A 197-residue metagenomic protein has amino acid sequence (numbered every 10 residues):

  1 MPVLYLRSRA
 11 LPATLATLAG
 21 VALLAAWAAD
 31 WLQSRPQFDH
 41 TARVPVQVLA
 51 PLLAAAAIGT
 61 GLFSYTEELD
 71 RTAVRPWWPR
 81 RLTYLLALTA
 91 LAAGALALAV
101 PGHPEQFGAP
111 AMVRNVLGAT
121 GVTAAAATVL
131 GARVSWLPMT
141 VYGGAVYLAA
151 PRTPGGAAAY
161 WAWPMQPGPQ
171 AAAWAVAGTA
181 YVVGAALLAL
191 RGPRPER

Functional and structural regions predicted by a protein language model:
M1-R43, T128, V141-A145, T153 (+1 more regions): Hydrophobic alpha-helical transmembrane segments
V3-Y5, W77, P110: General helical secondary-structure elements
R9, R80-R81, R114, R191: Basic side chains
D30, P36-S64, T83-T140: Secretory targeting signals
G61-R80: Membrane-helix interface/capping segments
R75-W78, L82-T83, A87, E196-R197: Cytoplasmic juxtamembrane regions at transmembrane-helix boundaries
P104, T153-P154: Secondary-structure junction/capping motif
L148: Phosphate/oxyanion-binding loops and surfaces in catalytic or ligand/nucleic-acid-binding neighborhoods
